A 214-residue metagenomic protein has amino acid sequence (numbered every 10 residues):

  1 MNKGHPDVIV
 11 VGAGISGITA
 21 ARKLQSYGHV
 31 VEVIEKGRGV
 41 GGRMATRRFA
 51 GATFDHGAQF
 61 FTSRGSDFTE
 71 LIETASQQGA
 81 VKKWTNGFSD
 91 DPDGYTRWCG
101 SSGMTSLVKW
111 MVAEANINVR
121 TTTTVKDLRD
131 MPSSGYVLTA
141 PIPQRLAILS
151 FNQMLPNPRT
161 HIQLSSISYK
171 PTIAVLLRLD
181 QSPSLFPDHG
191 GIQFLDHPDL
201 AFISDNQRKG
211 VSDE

Functional and structural regions predicted by a protein language model:
N2-S16: Beta1/beta-strand and adjacent pyrophosphate-binding region of the FAD-binding site in flavoprotein oxidoreductases
I9-V11, Q25-A50: Glycine-rich FAD pyrophosphate-binding loop
T19-V30, A115: A short, Lys/Arg-enriched amphipathic alpha-helix followed by its capping loop at the start of a domain
K23, A45-G87: N-terminal FAD cofactor-binding segment of flavoenzymes
G41, S133-G190: Central helical "cap/lid" subdomain
F60-D67, V81, T85-V112: Short beta-strand to alpha-helix junction loop
T121-M131: A conserved short coil-to-beta-strand element within the FAD-binding core of flavoproteins
L176-E214: Active-site substrate-recognition segment that forms the wall of the catalytic cavity or substrate channel
